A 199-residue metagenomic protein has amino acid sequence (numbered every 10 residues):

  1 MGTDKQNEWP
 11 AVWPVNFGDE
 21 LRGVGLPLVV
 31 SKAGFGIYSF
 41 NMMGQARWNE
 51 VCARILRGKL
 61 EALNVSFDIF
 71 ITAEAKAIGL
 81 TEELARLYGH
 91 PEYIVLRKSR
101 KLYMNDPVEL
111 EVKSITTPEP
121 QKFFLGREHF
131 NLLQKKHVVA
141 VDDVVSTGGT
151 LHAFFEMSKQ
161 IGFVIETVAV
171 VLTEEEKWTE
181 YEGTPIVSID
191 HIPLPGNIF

Functional and structural regions predicted by a protein language model:
M1-S66: Active-site-facing substrate-recognition patch
G2-W9, H152-F199: PRPP-dependent phosphoribosyltransferase catalytic core
V65-E74: Short glycine-rich phosphate-binding loop at a beta-alpha junction
D68-I69, H137-V139, T167: Structural motif
E74-L80, T147: Gly/Ser/Thr-rich loops at beta-strand to alpha-helix junctions that form or flank small-molecule/cofactor-binding
G79-Y88: Short Gly/Thr/Asp-enriched flexible loops that form oxyanion-binding sites at enzyme active sites
P91-V138: Short, glycine/charge-rich flexible loops or terminal/linker lids adjacent to PRPP-binding catalytic cores
D142-F155: Acidic, divalent-metal-coordinating active-site segment for phosphoryl/phosphodiester hydrolysis, typified by short
